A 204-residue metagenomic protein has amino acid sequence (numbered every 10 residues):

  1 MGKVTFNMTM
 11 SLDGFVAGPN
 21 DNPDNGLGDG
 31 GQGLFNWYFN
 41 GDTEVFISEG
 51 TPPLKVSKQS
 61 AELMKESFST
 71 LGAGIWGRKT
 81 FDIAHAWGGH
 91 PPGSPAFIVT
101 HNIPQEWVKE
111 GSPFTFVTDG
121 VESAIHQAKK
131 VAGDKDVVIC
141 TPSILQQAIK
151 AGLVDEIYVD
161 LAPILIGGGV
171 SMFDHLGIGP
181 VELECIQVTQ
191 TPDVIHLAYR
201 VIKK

Functional and structural regions predicted by a protein language model:
M1-K204: Enzymes that bind and transform nitrogen-containing heteroaromatic metabolites
